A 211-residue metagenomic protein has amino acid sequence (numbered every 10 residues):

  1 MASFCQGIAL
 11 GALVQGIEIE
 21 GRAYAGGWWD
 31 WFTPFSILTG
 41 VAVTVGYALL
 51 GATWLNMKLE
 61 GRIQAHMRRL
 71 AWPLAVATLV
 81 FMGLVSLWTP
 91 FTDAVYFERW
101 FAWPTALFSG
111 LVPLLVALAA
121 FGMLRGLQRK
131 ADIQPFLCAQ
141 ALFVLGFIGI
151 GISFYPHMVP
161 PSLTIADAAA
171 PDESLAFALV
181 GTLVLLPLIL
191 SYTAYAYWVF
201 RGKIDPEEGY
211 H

Functional and structural regions predicted by a protein language model:
M1-P135, G149: Long, contiguous internal "core" modules enriched in hydrophobic/ aromatic residues
F32, E173-V184: Individual transmembrane alpha-helices with interfacial aromatic-anchor signatures
L50, F154, A196: Divalent metal-coordination and catalytic microenvironments
F121, I152-I165: Transmembrane alpha-helical segments of integral membrane proteins
F136-V144: Central hydrophobic cores of alpha-helical transmembrane segments in multi-pass integral membrane proteins
F147, L183-S191: Hydrophobic transmembrane alpha-helical segments of multi-pass transport and channel proteins
V159-A178: Short, membrane-exposed interhelical loops at transmembrane-helix boundaries
G202-H211: Short, highly charged, low-complexity non-transmembrane loops/tails of multi-pass membrane proteins
